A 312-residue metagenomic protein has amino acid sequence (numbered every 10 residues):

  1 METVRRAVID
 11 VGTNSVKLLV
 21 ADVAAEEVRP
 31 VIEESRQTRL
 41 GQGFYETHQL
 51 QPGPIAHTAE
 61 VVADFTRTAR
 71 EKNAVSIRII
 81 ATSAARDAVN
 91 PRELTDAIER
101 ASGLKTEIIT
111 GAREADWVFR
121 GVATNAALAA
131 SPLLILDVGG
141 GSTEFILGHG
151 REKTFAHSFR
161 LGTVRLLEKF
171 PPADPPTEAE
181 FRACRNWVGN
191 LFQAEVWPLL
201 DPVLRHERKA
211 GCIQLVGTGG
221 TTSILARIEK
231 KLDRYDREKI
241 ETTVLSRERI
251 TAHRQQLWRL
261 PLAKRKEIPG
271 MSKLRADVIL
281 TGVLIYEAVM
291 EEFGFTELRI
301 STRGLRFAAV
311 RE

Functional and structural regions predicted by a protein language model:
M1-S35: Early-domain small/polar-rich strand-loop-helix modules and first-structured segments of the mature chain
T3-R6, V20-V23, G43-A74, T82-P132 (+1 more regions): Helical "lid/coupling" subdomains associated with nucleotide-phosphate turnover
G12-N14, E71-A74, G139-G141, R151: Short flexible coil/turn linkers enriched for glycine and charged/polar residues that connect secondary-structure
S15-K17, S142, T222: Structural motif
V28-T38, T154-L161: Short coil-to-beta-strand
I79: Dinucleotide-binding Rossmann-like beta1-alpha1 core, especially the glycine-rich loop that anchors the ADP
P132-S142, I146: A generic, well-ordered mixed alpha/beta core segment in the N-terminal half of proteins
